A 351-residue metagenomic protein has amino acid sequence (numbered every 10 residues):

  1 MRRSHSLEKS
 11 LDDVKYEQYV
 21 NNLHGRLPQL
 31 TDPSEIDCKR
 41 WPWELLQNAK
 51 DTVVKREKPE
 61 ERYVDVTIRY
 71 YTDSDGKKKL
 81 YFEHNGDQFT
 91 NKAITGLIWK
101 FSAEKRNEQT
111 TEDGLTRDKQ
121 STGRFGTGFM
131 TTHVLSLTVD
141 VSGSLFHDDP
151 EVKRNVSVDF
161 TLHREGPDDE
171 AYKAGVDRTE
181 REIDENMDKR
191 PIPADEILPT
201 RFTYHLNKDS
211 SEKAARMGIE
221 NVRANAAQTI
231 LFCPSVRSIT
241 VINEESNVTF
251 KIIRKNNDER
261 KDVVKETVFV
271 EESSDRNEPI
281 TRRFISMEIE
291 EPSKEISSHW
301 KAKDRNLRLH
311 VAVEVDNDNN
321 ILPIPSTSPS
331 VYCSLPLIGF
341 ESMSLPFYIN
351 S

Functional and structural regions predicted by a protein language model:
M1-I197, R201, H205: GHKL (Bergerat-fold) ATPase N-terminal catalytic module, capturing the glycine-rich phosphate-binding loop and acidic
K9-D12, Y16, E212-A215, I219-V222 (+2 more regions): Intrinsic-disorder-associated interaction segments
S34, R56, E104, D209 (+4 more regions): Short secondary-structure junctions and interdomain/linker hinges
N48, T52-V53, P59, N85 (+6 more regions): Domain-wide signal for the mature, well-folded portions of proteins, strongly enriched in nucleus-encoded organellar
Y71, N85, K100, S144 (+6 more regions): Structured loops at beta-to-helix junctions and adjacent beta-edge loops in soluble globular domains
D148-V152, V156, S211-E212, V248-F250 (+1 more regions): Short catalytic/ligand-binding loop motif for oxyanion handling, primarily in non-cytosolic enzymes, centered on
R164-T267: ATP-binding catalytic core of ATPases
R237, E244-S351: GHKL/Histidine-kinase-like ATPase module
